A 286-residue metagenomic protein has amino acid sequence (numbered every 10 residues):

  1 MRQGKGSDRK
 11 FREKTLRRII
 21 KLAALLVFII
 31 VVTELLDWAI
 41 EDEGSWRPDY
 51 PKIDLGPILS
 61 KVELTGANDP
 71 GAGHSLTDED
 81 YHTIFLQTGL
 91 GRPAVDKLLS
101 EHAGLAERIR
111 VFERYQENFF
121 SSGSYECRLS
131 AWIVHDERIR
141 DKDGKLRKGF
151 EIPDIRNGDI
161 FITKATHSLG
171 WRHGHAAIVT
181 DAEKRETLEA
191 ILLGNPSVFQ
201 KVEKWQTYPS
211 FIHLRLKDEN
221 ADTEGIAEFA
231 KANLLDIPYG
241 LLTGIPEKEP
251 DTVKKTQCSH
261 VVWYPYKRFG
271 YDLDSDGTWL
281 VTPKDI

Functional and structural regions predicted by a protein language model:
R2-I20, I30-V134, T252-I286: Activation targets extended, charge/polar-rich intrinsically disordered C-terminal tails
K21-L25: Sec-dependent signal peptide recognition, specifically the positively charged N-region followed immediately by
T77, G91, E151, S197-K204 (+1 more regions): Short, solvent-exposed coil/turn linker segments
S124-L169: Short N-terminal edge-element motif at the start of the domain
G144, I191-Q200, K254-K255, D274-V281: Short, exposed beta-strand "edge-strand" segments with a Pro/Gly-rich flavor and a Y/T-containing core
P153-K217, T243-P250: Glycine-rich catalytic cores of cysteine/serine-nucleophile enzymes that process amide/ester linkages in cell-envelope
I212-G277: Active-site nucleophile-His-acid catalytic modules used for acyl/amide transfer and hydrolysis across diverse enzymes
